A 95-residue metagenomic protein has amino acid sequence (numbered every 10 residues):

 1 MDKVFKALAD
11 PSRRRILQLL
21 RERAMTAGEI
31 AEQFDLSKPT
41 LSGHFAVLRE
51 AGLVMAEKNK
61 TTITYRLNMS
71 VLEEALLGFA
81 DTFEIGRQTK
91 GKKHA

Functional and structural regions predicted by a protein language model:
R14-I16: Pre-recognition alpha-helix immediately N-terminal to the DNA-recognition helix within helix-turn-helix or winged-helix
Q18, G43-A46, T61: Base-recognition residues in the alpha-helical recognition helix of bacterial helix-turn-helix
L19, Q33, T64: Residues within the alpha-helical elements of helix-turn-helix
E22-G28: Short capping segments at the starts of secondary-structure elements
T26, S37-T40: Helix-turn-helix DNA-binding motif, specifically the short coil turn and the N-cap/start of the second
E32, G43, R49-E50: Alpha-helical residues within the helix-turn-helix
R49-N59, R66: Beta-hairpin "wing" of winged helix-turn-helix
L72-A95: Amphipathic alpha-helical dimerization/coiled-coil segments that flank or bridge DNA-binding/regulatory modules
